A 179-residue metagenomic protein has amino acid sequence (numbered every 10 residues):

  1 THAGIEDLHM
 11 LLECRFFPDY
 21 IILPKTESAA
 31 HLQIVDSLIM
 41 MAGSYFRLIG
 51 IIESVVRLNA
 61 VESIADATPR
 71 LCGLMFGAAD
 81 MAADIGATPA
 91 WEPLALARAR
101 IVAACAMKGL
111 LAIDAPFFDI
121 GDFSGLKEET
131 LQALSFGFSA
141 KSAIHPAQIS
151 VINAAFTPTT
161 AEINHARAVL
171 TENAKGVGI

Functional and structural regions predicted by a protein language model:
T1-I179: Expand to "…catalyze enediolate/carbanion chemistry for C-C bond making/breaking, isomerization, decarboxylation
